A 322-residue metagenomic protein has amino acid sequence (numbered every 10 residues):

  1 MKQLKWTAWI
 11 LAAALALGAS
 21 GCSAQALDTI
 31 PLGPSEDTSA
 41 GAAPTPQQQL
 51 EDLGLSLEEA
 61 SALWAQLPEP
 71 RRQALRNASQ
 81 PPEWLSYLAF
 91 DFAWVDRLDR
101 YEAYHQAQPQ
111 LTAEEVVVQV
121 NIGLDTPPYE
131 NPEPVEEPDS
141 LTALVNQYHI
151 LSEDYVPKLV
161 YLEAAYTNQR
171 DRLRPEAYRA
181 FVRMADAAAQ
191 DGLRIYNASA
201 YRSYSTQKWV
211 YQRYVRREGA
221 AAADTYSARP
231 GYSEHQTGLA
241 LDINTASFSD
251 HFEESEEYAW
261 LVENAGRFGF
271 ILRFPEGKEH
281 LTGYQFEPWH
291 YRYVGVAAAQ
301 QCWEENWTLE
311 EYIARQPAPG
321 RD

Functional and structural regions predicted by a protein language model:
K2-Q25: Sec-dependent N-terminal signal peptides of Gram-positive bacterial secreted proteins and lipoproteins
C22-S199, Y204-D322: Extracytoplasmic cell-surface/polysaccharide-interacting catalytic and binding patches
